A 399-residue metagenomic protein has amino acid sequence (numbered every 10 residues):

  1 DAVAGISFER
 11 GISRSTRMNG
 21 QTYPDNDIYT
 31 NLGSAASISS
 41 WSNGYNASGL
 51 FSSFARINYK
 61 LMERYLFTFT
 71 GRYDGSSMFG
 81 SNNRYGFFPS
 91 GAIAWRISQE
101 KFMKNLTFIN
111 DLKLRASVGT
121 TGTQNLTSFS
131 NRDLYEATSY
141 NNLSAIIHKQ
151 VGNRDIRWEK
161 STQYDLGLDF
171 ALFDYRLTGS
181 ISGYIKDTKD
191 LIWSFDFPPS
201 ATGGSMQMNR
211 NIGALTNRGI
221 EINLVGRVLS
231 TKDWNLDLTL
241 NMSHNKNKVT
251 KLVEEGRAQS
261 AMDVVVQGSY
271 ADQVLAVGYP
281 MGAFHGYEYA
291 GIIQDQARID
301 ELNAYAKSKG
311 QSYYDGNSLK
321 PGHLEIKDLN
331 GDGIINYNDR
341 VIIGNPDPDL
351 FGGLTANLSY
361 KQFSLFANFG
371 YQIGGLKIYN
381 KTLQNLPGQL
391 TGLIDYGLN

Functional and structural regions predicted by a protein language model:
D1, M62-F67, D169, F173-L177 (+2 more regions): Subset of outer-membrane beta-barrel
D1-A276: Extracellular/periplasmic, surface-exposed regions of secreted and cell-surface proteins
S76-S77, T188-K189, G344-P346, G374-L376: A short local loop/turn or secondary-structure capping micro-motif enriched for an aromatic residue
A92-A94, P346, S364: Short amphipathic alpha-helical signal-transduction/dimerization elements
S98, I343, D349: Active-site loop/lid in soluble adenylation, ligation, and acyl-transfer enzymes
T107, T188, K246-K248, G282 (+2 more regions): C-terminal beta-signal and adjacent terminal beta-strands/loops of Gram-negative outer-membrane beta-barrel proteins
R210, R227-G344, L386, D395-L398: Conserved small-residue
